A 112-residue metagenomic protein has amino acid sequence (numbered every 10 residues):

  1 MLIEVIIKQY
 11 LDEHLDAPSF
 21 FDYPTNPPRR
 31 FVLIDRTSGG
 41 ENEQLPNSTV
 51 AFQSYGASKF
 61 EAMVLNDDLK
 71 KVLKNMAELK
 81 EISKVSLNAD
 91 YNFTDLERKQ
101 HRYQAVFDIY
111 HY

Functional and structural regions predicted by a protein language model:
M1-N42, F60, V64-K71, K80: Small/polar-rich, solvent-exposed N-terminal microdomains that initiate assembly or binding
M1-Q9, T37-N47, L87-Y112: Short, charged interaction patches at domain edges and termini
R30, S48, S83: Residue-level signal for beta-strand positions within conserved beta-sheet cores that form or flank
F31-V32, V50, A105: A broad, low-specificity signal marking well-ordered, structured residues that form hydrophobic/aromatic
Q44-A57: Short glycine-rich, basic-tinged beta-strand/loop micro-motifs
K80-L87: A short coil-to-beta-strand element that immediately follows conserved catalytic motifs
